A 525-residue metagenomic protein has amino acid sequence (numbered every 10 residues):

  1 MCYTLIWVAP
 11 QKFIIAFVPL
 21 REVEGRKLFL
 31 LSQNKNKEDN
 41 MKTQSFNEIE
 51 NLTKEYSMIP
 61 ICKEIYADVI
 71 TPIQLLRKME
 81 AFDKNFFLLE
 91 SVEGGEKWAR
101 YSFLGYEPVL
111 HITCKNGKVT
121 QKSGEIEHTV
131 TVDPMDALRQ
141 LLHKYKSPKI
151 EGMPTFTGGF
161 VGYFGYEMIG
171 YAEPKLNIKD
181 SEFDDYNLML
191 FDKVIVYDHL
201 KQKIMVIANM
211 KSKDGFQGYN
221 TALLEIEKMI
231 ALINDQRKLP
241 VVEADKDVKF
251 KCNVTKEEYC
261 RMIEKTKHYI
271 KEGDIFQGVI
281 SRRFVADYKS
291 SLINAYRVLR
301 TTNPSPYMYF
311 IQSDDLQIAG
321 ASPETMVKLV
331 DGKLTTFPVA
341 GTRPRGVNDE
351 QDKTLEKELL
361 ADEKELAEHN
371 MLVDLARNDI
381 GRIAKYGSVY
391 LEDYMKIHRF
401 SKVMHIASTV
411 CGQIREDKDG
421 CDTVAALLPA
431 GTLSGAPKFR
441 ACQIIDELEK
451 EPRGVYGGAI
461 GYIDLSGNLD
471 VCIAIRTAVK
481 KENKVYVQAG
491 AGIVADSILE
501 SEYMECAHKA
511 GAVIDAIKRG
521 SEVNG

Functional and structural regions predicted by a protein language model:
F13, L28: Cationic, low-complexity basic patches in intrinsically disordered or flexible, solvent-exposed regions
R21-V23: Glycine-biased, low-complexity coil/linker segments
F29-N40: Short, Lys/Arg-enriched N-terminal segments with co-localized hydrophobic residues within the first ~10-30 amino acids
M41-G525: Extended alpha-helical targeting/anchoring segments, especially N-terminal organellar/secretory targeting helices
